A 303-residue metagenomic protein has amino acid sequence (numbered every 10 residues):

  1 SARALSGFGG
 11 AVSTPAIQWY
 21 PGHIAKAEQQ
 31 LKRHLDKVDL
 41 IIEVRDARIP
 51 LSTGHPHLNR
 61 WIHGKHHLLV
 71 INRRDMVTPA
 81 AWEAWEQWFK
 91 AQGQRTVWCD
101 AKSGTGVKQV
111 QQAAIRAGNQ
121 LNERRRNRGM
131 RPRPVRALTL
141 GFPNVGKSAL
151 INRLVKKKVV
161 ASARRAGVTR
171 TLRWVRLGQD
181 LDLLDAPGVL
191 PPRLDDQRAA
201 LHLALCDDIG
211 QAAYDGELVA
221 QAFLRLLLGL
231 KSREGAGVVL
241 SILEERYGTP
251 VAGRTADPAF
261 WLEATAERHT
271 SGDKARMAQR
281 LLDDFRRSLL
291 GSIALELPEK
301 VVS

Functional and structural regions predicted by a protein language model:
A2-I41, R48-I49, G54-L68, R74 (+2 more regions): Helix-rich effector regions associated with P-loop NTPase G domains
R45, I71, G141: Short beta-strand/turn micro-motifs composed of small residues that flank or help shape donor/cofactor-binding pockets
L68-L69, L138: A structural signal for isolated positions on well-ordered beta-strands in alpha/beta enzyme cores
V77-T139: Canonical P-loop GTPase G-domain recognition
A101, I151, L181-L184: Conserved active-site beta-strand-loop modules that form the wall/rim of enzyme catalytic pockets and either contain
L121-R125, N152, K158-R164, K231-G235: Short, structured loop/turn "capping" segments at alpha-beta junctions
P132-V135, K157, L172: Short coil/loop residues immediately preceding or within conserved phosphate-binding loops of NTP-utilizing enzyme
A137-K156, A186: Glycine-rich phosphate-binding P-loop
